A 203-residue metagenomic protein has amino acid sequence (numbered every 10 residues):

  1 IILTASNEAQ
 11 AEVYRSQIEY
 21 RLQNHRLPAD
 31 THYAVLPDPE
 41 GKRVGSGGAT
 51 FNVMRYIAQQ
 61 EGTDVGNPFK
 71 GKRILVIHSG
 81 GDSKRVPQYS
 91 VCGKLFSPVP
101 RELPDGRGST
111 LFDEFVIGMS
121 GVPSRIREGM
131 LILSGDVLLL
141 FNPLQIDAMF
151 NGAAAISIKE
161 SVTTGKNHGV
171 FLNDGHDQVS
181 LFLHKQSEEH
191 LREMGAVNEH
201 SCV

Functional and structural regions predicted by a protein language model:
I1-V203: Unchanged
